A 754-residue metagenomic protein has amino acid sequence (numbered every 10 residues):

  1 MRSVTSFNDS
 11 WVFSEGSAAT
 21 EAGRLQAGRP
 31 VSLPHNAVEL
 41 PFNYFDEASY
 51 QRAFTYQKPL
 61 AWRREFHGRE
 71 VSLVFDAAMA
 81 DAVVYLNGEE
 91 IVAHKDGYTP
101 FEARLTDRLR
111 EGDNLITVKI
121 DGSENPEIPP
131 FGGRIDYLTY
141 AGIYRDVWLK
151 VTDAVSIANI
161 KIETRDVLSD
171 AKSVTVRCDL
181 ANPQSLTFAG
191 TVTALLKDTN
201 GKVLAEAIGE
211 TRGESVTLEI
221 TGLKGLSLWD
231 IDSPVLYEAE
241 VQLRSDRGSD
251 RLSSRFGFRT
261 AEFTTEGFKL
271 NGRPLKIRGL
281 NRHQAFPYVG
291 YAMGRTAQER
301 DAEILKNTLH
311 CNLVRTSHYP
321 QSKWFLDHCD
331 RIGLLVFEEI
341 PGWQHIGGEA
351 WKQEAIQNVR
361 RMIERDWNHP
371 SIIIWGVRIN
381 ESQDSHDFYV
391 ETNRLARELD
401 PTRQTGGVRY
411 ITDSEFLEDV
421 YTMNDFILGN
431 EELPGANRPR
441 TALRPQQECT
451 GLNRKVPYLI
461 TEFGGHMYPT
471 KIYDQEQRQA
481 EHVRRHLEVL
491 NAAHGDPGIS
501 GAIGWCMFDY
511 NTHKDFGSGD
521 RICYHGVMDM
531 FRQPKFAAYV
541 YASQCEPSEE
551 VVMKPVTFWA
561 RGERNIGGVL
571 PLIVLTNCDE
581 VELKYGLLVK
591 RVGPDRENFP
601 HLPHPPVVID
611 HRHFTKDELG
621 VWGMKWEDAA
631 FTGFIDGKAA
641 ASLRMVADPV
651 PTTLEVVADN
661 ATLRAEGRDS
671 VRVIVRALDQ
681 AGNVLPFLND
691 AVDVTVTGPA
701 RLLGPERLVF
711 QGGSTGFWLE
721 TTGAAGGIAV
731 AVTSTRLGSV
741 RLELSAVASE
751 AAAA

Functional and structural regions predicted by a protein language model:
M1-N43, T117-K119, S123, E127 (+4 more regions): Accessory carbohydrate-binding/adhesion or oligomerization-edge regions at the termini of glycan-active proteins
S3-T5, D9-A18, Q51-I157, P183-Q184 (+6 more regions): Accessory beta-strand-rich segments of carbohydrate-active enzymes
H35-L86, V92-H94, G122-P129, A154-E163 (+4 more regions): Active-site-adjacent substrate/metal-binding segments within catalytic domains of carbohydrate-active enzymes
D107-D113, R177-F263: Extended acidic/polar, glycine-enriched regions that form or flank non-catalytic beta-rich accessory modules
G133-I157, C506, Y510-N511, F516-T653 (+1 more regions): Catalytic cores of secreted or luminal carbohydrate-active enzymes
V176-L180, E240, P571-T576, V657 (+3 more regions): Beta-strand-rich structural segments
F188-T193, D232-E238, V569, N577-D579 (+4 more regions): Short flexible loop/turn segments that cap and initiate beta-strands
E303-L305, L313-A537, E550-R564, G568 (+1 more regions): Substrate-binding/catalytic cleft of secreted carbohydrate-active enzymes, primarily glycoside hydrolases
